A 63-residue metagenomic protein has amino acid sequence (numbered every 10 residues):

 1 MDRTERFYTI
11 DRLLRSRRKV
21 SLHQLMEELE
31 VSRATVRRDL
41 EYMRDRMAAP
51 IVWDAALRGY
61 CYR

Functional and structural regions predicted by a protein language model:
M1-R63: Short, basic/aromatic recognition patches that contact phosphate-bearing ligands
